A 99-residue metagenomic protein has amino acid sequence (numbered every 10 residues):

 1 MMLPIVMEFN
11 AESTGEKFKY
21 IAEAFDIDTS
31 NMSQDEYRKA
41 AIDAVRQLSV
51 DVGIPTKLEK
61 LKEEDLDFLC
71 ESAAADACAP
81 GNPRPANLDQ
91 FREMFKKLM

Functional and structural regions predicted by a protein language model:
G15-M99: C-terminal charged capping/lid subdomain of soluble metabolic enzymes
